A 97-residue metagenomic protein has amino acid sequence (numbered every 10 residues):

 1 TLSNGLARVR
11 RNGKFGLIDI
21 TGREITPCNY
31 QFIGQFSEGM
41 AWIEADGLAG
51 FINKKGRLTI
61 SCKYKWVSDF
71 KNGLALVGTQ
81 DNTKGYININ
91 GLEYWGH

Functional and structural regions predicted by a protein language model:
T1-H97: Residue-level detector of conserved, function-critical positions
